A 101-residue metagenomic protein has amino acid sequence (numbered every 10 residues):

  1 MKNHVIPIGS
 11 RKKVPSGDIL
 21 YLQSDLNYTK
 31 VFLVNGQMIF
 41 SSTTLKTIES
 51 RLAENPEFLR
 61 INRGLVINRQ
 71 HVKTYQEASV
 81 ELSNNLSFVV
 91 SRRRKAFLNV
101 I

Functional and structural regions predicted by a protein language model:
M1-I101: Basic, polyanion-interacting recognition surfaces, primarily in bacterial LytTR/OmpR-type DNA-binding effector domains
